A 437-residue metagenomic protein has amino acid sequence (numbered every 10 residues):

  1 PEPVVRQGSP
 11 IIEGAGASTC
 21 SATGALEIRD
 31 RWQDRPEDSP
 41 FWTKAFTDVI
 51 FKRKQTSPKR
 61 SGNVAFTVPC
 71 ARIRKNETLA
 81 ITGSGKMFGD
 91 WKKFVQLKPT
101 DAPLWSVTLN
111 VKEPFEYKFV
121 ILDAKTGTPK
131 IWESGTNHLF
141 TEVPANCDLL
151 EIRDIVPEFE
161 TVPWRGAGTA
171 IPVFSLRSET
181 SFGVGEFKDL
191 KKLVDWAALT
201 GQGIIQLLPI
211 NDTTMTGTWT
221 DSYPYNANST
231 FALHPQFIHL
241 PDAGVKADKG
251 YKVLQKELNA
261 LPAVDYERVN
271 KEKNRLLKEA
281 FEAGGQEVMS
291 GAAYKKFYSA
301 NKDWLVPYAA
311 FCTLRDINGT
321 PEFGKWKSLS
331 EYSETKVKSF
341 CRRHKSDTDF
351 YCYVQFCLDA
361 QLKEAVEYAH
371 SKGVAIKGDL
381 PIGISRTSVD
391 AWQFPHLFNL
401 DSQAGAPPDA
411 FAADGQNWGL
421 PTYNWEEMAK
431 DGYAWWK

Functional and structural regions predicted by a protein language model:
P1-A17, A65-P114, L122-A145, F182 (+1 more regions): Aromatic-rich carbohydrate-binding modules that target alpha-glucans
T19-E77, L150-V162: Basic K/R-rich, polyanion-interacting modules in nucleoproteins and related proteins
G85, V173, G415: Short, small-residue-rich loop/turn micro-motifs
L97, F140, Q236, F398 (+1 more regions): Short clusters of hydrophobic/aromatic residues that line enzyme substrate/ligand-binding pockets
E160-P395, E426-A429, Y433: Acidic/aromatic-lined carbohydrate-recognition and catalytic surfaces of CAZymes acting on diverse glycans
R165, V389-Y423: Active-site-adjacent "gating/activation" loops or surface patches in catalytic cores
